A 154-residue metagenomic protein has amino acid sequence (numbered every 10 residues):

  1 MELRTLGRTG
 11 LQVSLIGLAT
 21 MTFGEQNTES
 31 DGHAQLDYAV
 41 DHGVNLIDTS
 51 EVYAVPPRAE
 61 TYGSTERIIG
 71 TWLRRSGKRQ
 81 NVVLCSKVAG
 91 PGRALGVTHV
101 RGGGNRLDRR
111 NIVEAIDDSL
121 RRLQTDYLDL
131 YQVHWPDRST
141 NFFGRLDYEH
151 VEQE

Functional and structural regions predicted by a protein language model:
M1-S86, D126: N-terminal binding-site loop/beta-alpha segment at the start of enzyme catalytic domains that lines or forms
T22, E51-Y53, V88-G92, Q132-D137: Active-site-proximal loop/turn and secondary-structure-junction residues that shape catalytic pockets, frequently
Q26, V55-P57, A94, R138-N141: Glycine/Thr-rich phosphate-binding loops of Rossmann-like dinucleotide-binding domains
G77-R79, V88, G92, G144-H150: P-loop/Walker A phosphate-binding loop and immediately adjacent motor/lid segment at beta-alpha junctions
L95-E154: Glycine/proline-rich, positively charged, aromatic-decorated active-site loop/lid region on the catalytic face
